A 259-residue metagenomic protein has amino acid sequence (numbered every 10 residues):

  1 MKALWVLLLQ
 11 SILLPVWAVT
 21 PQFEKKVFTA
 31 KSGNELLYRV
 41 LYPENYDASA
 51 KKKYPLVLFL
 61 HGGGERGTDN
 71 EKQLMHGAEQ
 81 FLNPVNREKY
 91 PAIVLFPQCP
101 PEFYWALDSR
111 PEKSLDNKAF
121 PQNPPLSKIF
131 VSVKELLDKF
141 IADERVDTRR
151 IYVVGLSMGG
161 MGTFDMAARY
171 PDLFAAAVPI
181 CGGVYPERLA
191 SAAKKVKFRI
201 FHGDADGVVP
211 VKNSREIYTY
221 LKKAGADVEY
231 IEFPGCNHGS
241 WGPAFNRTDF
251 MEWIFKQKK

Functional and structural regions predicted by a protein language model:
A3-L14: Sec-dependent N-terminal signal peptides
V16-L56, A92, I129-E135, V154 (+6 more regions): A domain-start/cap signature at the N-terminus of enzymes
L41, I180, R188, K197-K259: C-terminal catalytic histidine-bearing segment of alpha/beta-hydrolase fold enzymes
N45-K52, A106-L156: Gly/Ser-rich "nucleophile elbow"/oxyanion-hole loop immediately N-terminal to the catalytic nucleophile in hydrolases
P55, L60-G62, H202: The conserved beta1-alpha1 loop
G64-F130: Active-site machinery of serine-nucleophile hydrolases
M75-V85, C181-A190, K212, E216: Alpha-helical scaffolding within the catalytic cores of extracellular/periplasmic polymer-degrading hydrolases
D138-A192: Primarily recognizes the serine-hydrolase "nucleophile elbow" in alpha/beta-hydrolase and SGNH/GDSL folds
